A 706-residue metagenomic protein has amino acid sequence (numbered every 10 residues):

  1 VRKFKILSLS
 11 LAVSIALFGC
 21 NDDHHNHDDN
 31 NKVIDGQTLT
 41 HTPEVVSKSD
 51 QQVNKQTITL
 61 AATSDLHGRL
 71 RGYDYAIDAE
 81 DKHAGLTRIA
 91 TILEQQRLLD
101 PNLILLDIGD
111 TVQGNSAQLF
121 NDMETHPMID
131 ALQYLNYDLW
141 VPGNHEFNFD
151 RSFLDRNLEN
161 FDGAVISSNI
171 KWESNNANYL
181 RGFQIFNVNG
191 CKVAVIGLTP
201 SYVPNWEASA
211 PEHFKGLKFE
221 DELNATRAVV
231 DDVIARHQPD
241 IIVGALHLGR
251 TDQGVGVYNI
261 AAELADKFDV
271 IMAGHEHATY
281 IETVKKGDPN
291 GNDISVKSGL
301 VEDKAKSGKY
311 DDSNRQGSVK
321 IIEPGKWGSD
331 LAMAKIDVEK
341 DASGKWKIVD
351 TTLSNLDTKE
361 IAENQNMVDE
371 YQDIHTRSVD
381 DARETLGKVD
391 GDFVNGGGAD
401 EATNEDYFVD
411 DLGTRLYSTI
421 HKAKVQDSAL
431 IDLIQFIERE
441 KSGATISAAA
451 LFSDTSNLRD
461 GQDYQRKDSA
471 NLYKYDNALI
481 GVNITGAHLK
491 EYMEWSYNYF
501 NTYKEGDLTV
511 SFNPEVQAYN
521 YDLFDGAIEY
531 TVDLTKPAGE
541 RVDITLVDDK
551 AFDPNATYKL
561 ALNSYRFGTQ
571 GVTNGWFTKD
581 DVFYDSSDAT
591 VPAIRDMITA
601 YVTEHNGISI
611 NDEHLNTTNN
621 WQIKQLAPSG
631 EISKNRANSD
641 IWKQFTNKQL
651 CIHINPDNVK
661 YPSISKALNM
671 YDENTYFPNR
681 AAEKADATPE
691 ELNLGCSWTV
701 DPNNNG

Functional and structural regions predicted by a protein language model:
V1-L7: Bacterial N-terminal signal peptides that target proteins for export
A16-G19: C-terminal motif of bacterial Sec signal peptides marking the signal peptidase cleavage site
N21-D23: Bacterial signal peptide processing site
D29-N30: Acidic, proline-/serine-/threonine-rich low-complexity intrinsically disordered repeat tracts
V33-T358, V425, L430, I437: Acidic, metal/ion-coordinating pockets
L39, P43-T59, R69-I92, V203 (+5 more regions): Catalytic centers of hydrolytic enzymes
